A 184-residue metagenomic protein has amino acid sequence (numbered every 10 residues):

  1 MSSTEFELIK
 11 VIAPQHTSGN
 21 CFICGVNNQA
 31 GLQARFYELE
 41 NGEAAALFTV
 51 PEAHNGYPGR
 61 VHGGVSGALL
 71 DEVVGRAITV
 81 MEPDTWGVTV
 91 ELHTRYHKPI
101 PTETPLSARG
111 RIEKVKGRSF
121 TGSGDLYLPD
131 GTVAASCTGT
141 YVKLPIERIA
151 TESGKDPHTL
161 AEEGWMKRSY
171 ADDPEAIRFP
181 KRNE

Functional and structural regions predicted by a protein language model:
M1-A13, I100-T102, E113-E184: HotDog/MaoC-like acyl-thioester-processing domains
T17, A30-L32, G42-A44, W86-L92 (+2 more regions): A generic structural signal for short beta-strands and their flanking turns/coil linkers
G19-V61, R178-E184: Catalytic strand-loop segment that frames the active site of acyl-thioester-processing enzymes
R35, H93-R95, S107-R111, S123-D125 (+1 more regions): Residues located in well-ordered beta-strands
F48-V50, Y96, K143: Hydrophobic residues in beta-strands and at strand termini
V61-V65, P83: A short beta-loop-beta micro-motif enriched in histidine and acidic residues
V65-L69, V73: Short amphipathic alpha-helical face segments that pack within enzyme cores and frequently flank/anchor catalytic
V73-S107, E113: Hydrophobic beta-strand-centered segment that forms part of the acyl-chain substrate-binding groove
